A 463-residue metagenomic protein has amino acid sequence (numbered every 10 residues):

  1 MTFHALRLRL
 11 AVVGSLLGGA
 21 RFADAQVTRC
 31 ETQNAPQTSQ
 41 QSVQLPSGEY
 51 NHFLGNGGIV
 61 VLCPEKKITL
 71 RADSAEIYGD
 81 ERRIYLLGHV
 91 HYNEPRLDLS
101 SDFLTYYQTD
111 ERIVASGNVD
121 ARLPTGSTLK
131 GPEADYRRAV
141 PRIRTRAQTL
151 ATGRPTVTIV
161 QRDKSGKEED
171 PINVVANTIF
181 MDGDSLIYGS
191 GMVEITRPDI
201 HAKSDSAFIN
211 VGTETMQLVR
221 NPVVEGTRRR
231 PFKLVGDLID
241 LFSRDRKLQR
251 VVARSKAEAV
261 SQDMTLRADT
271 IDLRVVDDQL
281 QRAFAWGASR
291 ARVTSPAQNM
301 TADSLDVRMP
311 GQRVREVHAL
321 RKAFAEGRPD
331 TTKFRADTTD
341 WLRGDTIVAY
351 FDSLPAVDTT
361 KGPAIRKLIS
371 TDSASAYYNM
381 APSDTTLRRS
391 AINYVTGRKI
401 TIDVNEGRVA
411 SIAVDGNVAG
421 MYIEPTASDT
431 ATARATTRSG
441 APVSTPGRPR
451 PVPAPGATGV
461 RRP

Functional and structural regions predicted by a protein language model:
M1-A11: Bacterial N-terminal signal peptides that target proteins for export
H4, L16, N34-P36: Low-complexity, intrinsically disordered regions enriched in charged/polar residues
R7-R9, R21, R448-R450: Basic polycationic patches enriched in arginine
L16-D24: C-terminal segment of classical bacterial N-terminal signal peptides
A25-P463: N-terminal amphipathic/hydrophobic interface segments
